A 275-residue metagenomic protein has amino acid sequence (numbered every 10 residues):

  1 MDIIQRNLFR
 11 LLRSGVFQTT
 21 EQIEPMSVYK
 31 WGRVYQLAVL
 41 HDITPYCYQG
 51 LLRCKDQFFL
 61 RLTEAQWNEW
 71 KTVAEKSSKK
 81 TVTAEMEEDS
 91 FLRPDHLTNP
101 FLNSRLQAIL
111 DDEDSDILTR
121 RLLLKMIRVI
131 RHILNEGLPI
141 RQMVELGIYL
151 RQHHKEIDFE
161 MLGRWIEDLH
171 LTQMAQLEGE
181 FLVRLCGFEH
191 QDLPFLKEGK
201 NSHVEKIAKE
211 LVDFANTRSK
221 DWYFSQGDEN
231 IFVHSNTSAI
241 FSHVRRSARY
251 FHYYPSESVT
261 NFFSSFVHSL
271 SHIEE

Functional and structural regions predicted by a protein language model:
M1-E275: Conserved NTP-donor binding/palm subdomain of two-metal-ion nucleotidyltransferases/polymerases, i.e., the charged
